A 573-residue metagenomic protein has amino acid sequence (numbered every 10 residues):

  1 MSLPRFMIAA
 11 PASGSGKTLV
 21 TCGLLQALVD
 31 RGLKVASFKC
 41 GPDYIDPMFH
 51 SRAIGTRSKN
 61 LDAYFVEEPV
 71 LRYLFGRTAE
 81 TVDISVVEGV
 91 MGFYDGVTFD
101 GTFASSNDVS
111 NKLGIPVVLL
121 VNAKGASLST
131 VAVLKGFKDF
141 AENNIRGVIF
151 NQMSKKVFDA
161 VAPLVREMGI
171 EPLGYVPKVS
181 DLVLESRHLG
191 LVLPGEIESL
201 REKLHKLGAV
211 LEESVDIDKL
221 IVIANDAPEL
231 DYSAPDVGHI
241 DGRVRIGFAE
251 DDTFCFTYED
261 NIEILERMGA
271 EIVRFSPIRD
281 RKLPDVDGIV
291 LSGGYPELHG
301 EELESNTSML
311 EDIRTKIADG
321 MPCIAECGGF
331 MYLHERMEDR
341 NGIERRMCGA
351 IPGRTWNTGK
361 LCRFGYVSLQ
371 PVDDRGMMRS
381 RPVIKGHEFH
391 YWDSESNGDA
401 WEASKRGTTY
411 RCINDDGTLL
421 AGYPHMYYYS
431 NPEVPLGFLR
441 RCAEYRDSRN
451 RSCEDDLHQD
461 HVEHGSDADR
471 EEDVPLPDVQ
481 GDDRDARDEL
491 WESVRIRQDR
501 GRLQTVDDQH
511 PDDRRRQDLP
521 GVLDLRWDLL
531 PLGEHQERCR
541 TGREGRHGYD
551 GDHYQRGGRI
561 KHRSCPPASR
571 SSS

Functional and structural regions predicted by a protein language model:
S2-L19, L25-L113, V121-N144, K155-D159: ATP-dependent carboxylate-amine ligase catalytic core
R5, L33-A36, R243-R245, E271 (+1 more regions): Residues that mark the start of a beta-strand
M7, V86-E88, V118-L120, I149 (+2 more regions): Structural motif
L128-V237: Internal gly/pro-rich beta-alpha loop/helix module that stabilizes soluble enzyme cofactors or their anionic handles
E213, I240-G242, F254-I264, E271 (+2 more regions): C-terminal and late-domain segments of enzyme folds
V244-T307, E311-K316: Phosphate-binding active sites in nucleotide-utilizing proteins
P296-G376: Cysteine-nucleophile active-site neighborhood
S448-S573: Short, strongly patterned local motifs
